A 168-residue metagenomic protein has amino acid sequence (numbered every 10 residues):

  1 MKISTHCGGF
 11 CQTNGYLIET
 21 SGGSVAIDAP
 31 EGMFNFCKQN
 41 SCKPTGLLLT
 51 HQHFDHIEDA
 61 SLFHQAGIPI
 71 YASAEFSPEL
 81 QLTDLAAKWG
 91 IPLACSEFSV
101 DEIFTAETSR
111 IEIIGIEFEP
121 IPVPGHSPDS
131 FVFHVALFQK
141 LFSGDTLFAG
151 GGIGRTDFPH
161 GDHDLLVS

Functional and structural regions predicted by a protein language model:
M1-K2, G90-L93, I114-F118: Short Pro/Gly-enriched beta-strand edge/turn motifs at strand-loop
M1-N40, V132-G144, A149: Conserved beta-strand hairpin/beta-sheet module of binuclear metal-dependent hydrolase folds, prominently
H6, I18, T108-I114: Short acidic-hydrophobic surface loop/beta-edge motif
H6-G8, S99-E102, P122-P124: Short Gly/Pro-enriched turn/cap motifs at secondary-structure boundaries
N14-Y16, E102, T108-S109, F131: Residue-level detector of beta-strand structural context in well-folded domains
I18, L48-T50, V123: Conserved S/T- and glycine-rich ATP-binding loop of Class I adenylate-forming
E31-E112: Active-site HxH/HxHxD metal-binding segment of metal-dependent hydrolases
E119-P122, S127-S168: Metallo-beta-lactamase
